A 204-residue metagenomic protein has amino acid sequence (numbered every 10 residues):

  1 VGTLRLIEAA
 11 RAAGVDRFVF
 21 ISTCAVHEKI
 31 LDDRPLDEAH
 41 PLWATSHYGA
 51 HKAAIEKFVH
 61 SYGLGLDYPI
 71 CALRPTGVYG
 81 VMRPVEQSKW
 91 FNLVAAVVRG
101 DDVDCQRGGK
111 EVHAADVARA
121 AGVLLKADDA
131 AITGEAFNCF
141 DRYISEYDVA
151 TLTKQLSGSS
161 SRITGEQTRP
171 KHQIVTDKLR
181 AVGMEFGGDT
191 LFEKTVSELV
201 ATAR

Functional and structural regions predicted by a protein language model:
G2-L6, H51-V59, A114-V117: Conserved catalytic Lys-bearing alpha helix of Rossmann-like short-chain dehydrogenase/reductases
L4-H47: Conserved Rossmann-fold NAD(P)-dependent oxidoreductase catalytic core, especially the SDR/UDP-sugar
A10-A13, G63, L124-D128: Hydrophobic pocket-lining residues that define ligand/cofactor binding sites across diverse proteins
H40, A44-H51, K110-A114: The catalytic Tyr-centered alpha-helix of NAD(P)H-dependent dehydrogenases
T45-C71: Active-site Tyr-X1-5-Lys
S61-G109: NAD(P)-dependent short-chain dehydrogenase/reductase
G108, A118-P170, V175: Mid/C-terminal beta-alpha module of Rossmann-like enzyme folds, strongest in SDR-family dehydrogenases/epimerases
D189-R204: Amphipathic terminal alpha-helices
